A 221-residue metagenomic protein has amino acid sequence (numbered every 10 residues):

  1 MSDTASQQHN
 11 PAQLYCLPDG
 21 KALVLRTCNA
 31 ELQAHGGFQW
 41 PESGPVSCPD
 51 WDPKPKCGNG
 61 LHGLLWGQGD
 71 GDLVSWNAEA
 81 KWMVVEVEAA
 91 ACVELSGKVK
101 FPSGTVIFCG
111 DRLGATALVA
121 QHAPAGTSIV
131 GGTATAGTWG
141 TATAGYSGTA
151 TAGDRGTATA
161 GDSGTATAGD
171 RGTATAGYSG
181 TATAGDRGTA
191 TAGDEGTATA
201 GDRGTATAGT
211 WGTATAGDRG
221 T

Functional and structural regions predicted by a protein language model:
M1-T221: Short, glycine-biased loop/turn motifs at secondary-structure junctions and in low-complexity Ser/Thr/Pro-rich termini
